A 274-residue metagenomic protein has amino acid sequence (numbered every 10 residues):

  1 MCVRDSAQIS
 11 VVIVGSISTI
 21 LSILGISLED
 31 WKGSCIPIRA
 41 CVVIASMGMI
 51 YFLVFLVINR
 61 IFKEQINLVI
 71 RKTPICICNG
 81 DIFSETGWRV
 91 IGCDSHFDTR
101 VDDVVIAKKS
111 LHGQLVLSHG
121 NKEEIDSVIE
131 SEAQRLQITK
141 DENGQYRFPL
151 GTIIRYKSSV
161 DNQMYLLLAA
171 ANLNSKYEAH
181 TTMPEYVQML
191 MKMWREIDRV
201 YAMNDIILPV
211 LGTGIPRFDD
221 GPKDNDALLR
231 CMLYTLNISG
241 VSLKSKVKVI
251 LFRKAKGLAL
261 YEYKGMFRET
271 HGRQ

Functional and structural regions predicted by a protein language model:
M1-Q274: Macrodomain-like recognition of ADP-ribose-binding/processing modules
